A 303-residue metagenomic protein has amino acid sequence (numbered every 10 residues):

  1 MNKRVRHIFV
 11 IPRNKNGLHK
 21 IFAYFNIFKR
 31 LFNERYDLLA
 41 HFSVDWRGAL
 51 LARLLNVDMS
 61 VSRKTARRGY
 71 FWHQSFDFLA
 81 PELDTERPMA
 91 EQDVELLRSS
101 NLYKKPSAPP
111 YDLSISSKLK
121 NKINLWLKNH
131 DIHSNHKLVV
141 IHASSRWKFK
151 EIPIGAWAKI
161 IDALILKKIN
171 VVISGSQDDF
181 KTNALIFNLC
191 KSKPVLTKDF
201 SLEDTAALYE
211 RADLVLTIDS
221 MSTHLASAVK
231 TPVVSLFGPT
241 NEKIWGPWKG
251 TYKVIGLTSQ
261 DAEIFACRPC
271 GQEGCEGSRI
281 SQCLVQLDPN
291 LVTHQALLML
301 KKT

Functional and structural regions predicted by a protein language model:
M1-T303: Catalytic machinery of carbohydrate-active enzymes, primarily nucleotide-sugar-dependent glycosyltransferases
